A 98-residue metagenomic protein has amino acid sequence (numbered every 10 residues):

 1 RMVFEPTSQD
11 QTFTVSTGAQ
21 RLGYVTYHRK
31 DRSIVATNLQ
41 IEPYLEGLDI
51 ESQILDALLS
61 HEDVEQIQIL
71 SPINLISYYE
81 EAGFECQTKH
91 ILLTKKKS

Functional and structural regions predicted by a protein language model:
S8-L22: Conserved beta-hairpin
L39-E46: A short, internal acetyl-CoA/4′-phosphopantetheine-binding micro-motif in the GNAT/acyltransferase core
E46-S60: Conserved acetyl-CoA-binding loop-helix of GNAT-fold acetyltransferases
S60-I73: Conserved GNAT acetyl-CoA-binding A-motif
P72-K96: Conserved active-site alpha-helix within GNAT-family acetyltransferase domains
